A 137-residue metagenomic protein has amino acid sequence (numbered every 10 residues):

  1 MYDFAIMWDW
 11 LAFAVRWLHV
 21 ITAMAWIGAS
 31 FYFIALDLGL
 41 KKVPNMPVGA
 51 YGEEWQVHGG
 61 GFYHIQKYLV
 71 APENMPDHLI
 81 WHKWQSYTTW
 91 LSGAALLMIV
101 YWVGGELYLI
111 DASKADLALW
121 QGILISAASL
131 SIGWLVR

Functional and structural regions predicted by a protein language model:
M1-R137: Polytopic transmembrane helical bundles with strong interfacial aromatic enrichment
